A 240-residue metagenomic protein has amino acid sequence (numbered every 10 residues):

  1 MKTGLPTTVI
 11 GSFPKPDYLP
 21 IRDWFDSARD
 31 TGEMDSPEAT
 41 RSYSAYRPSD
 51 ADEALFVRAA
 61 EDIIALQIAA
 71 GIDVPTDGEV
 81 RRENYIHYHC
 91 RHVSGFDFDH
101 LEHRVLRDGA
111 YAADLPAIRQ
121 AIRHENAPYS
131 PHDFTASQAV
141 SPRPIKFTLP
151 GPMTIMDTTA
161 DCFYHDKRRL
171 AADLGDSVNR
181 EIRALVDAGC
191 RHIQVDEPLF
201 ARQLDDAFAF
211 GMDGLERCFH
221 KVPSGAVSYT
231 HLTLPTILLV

Functional and structural regions predicted by a protein language model:
M1-L232: Domain-level signal for soluble alpha/beta catalytic cores
H231, T236-V240: Single conserved hydrophobic/aromatic residue that forms the stacking wall/gate of nucleotide- or nucleobase-binding
